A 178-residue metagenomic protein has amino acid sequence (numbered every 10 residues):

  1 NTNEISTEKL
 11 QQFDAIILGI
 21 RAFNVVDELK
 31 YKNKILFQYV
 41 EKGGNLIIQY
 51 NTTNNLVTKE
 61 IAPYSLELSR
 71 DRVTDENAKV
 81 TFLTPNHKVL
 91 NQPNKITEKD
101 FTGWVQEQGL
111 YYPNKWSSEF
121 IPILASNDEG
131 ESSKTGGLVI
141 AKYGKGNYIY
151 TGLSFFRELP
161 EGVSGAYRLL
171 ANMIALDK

Functional and structural regions predicted by a protein language model:
N1-Q11: A short, well-structured beta->alpha microelement
I5, F23-V25, E158: Glycine-/small-residue-rich active-site loops that bind phosphorylated ligands and cofactors
K9-L10, E98-N114: A broad, low-specificity signal for short, low-complexity segments enriched in glycine/proline and polar/charged
D14-A15: Conserved acidic residues
I20, V40, S65-E67, V73-T74 (+2 more regions): Extracellular ligand-binding/catalytic regions of CAZymes and related secreted enzymes and adhesion modules
R21-G103, T151, V163-G165, L169-A175: A glycine-rich, often tryptophan-bearing local segment used as a flexible ligand/cofactor-contacting loop or short
